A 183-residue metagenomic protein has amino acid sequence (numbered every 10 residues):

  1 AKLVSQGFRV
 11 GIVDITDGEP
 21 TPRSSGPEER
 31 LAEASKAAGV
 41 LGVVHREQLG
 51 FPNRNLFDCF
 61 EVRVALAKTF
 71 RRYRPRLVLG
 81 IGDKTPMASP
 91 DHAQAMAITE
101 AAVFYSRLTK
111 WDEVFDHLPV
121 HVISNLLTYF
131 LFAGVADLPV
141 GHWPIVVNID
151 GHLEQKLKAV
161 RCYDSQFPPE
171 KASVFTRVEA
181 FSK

Functional and structural regions predicted by a protein language model:
A1-Y73: Active-site rim/loop-helix segments in enzyme catalytic domains that contact anionic ligands
C59-K183: Metal-dependent de-N-acetylase/amidase catalytic core
